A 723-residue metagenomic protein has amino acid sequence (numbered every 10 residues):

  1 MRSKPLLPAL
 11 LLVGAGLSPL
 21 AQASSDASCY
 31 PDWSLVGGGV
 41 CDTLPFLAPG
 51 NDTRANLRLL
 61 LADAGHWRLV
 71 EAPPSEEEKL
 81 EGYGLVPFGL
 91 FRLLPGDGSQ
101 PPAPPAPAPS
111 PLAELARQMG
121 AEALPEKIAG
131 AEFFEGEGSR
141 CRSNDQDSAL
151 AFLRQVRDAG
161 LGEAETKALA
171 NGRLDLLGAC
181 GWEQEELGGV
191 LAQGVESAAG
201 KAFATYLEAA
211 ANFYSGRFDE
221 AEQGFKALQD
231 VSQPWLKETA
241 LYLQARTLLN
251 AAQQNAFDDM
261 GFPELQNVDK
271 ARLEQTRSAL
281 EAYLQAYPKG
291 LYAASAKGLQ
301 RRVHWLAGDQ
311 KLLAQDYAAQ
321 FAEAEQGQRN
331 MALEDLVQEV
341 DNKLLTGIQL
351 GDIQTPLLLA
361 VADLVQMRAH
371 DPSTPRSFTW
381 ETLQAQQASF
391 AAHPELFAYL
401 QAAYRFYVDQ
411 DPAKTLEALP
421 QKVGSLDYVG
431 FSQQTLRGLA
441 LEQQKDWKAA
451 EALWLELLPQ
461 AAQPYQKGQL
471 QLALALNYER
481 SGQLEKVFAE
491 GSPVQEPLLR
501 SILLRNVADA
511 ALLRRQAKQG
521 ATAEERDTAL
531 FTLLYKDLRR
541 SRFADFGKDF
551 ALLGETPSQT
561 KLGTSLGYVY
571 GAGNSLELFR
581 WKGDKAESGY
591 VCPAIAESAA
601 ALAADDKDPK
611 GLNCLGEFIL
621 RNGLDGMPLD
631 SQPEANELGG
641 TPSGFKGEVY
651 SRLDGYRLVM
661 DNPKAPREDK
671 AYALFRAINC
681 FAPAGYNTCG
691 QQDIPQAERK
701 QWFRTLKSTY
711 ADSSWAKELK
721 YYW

Functional and structural regions predicted by a protein language model:
M1-P8: Bacterial N-terminal signal peptides that target proteins for export
L10-V13: Compact beta-sheet-dominated domain cores in extracellular/mature segments
G16-L20: N-terminal signal peptide c-region/cleavage motif recognized by signal peptidases
A23-E220, G224, K237-E238, L243 (+1 more regions): Extracytoplasmic/secretory-pathway proteins
P234: Structured, beta-strand-rich domain cores that present glycine/charged loop surfaces used to bind extended ligands
